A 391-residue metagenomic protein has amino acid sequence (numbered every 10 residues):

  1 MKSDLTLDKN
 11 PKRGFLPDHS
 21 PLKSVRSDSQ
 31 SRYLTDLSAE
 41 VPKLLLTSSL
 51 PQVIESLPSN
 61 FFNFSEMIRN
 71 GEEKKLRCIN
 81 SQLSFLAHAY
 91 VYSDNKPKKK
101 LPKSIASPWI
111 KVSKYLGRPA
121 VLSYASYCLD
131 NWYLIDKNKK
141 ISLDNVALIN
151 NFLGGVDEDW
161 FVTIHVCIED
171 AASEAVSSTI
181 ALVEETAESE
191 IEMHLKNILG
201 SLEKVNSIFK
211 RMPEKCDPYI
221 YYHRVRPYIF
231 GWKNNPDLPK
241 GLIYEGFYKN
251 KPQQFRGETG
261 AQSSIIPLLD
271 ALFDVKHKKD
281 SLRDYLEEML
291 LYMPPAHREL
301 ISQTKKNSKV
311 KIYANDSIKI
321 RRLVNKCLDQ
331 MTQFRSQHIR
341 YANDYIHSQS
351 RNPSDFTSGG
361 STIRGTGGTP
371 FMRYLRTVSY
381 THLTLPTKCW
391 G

Functional and structural regions predicted by a protein language model:
M1-A39: Intrinsically disordered, low-structural-confidence terminal and linker regions
F62-A147: Long, charged all-alpha helical bundle/coiled-coil segments in cytosolic proteins
I68-G71, K75, V156-C167, E190-N197 (+5 more regions): Non-transmembrane, amphipathic alpha-helical segments
D144-V162, S177-E185: Short, charged/polar, low-complexity loop and linker segments that flank or interrupt alpha-helical bundles
I168, A175, L182, I191 (+4 more regions): Amphipathic alpha-helices that form helix-helix packing interfaces
K196-D280: Extended amphipathic alpha-helical segments with heptad-repeat/coiled-coil character used for oligomerization, fusion
A271-S379: Extended, compositionally biased non-globular segments
T381-T387: Conserved small/polar residues in nucleotide/adenosyl-binding loops
